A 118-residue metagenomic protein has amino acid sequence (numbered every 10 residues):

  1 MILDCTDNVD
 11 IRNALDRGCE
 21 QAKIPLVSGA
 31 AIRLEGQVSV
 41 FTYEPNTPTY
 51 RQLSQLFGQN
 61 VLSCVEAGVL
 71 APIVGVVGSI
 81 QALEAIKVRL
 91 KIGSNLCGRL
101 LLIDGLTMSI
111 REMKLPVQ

Functional and structural regions predicted by a protein language model:
M1, C5-Q118: Glycine-rich phosphate/adenylate-binding loop
